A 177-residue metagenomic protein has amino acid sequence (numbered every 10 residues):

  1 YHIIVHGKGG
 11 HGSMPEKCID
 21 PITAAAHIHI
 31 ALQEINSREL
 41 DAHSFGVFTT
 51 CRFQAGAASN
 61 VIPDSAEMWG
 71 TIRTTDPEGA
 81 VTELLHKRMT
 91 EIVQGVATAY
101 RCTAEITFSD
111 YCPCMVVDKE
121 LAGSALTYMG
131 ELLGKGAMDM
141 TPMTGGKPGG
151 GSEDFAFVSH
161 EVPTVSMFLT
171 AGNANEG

Functional and structural regions predicted by a protein language model:
Y1-E120, M129, G146-E153: Midchain, well-structured core segments that form catalytic/ion-binding scaffolds
L132-A137: Acyltransferase
M138-G177: Zn-dependent metallopeptidase/amidohydrolase metal-coordination segment
